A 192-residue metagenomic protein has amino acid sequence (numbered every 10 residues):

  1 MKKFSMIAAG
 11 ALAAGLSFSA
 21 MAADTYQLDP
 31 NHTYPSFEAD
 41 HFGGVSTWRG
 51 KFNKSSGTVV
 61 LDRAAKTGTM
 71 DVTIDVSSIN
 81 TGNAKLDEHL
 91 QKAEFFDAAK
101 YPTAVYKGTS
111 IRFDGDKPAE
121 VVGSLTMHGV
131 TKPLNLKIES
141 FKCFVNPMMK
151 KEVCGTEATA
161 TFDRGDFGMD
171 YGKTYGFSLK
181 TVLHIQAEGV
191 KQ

Functional and structural regions predicted by a protein language model:
M1-A22: Gram-negative bacterial Sec-dependent N-terminal signal peptides
A20-Q192: Low-complexity, acidic/polar, glycine-enriched regions of mature
